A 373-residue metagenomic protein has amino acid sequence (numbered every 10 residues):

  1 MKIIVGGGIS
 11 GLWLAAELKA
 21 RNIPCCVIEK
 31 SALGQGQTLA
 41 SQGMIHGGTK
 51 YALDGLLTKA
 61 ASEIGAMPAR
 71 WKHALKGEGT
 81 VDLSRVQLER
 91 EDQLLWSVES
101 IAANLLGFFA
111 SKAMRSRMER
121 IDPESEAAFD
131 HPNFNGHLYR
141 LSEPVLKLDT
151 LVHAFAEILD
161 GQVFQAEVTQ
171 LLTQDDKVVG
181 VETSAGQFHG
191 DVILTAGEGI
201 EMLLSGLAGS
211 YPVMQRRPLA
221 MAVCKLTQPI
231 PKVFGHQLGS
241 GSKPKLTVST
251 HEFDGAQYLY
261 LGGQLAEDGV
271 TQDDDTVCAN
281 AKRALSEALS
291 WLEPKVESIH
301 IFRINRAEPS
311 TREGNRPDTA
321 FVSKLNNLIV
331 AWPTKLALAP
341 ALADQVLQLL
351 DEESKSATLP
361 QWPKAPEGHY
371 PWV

Functional and structural regions predicted by a protein language model:
M1-V27: N-terminal Rossmann-like FAD-binding beta1-loop-alpha1 element of flavoenzymes
K19-S41: Glycine-rich FAD pyrophosphate-binding loop
G43-A128: Dinucleotide-binding Rossmann-like beta1-alpha1 core, especially the glycine-rich loop that anchors the ADP
D122-L159, Q264, L325-P333: Helix-loop-beta segment of a Rossmann-like dinucleotide-binding subdomain
F164-G180: A conserved short coil-to-beta-strand element within the FAD-binding core of flavoproteins
T183-D191: Core beta-strand elements of the Rossmann-like FAD/NAD(P) dinucleotide-binding domain in flavoenzyme oxidoreductases
D191-L325: Active-site substrate-recognition segment that forms the wall of the catalytic cavity or substrate channel
L289-V373: C-terminal catalytic lobe of FAD-dependent flavoproteins
